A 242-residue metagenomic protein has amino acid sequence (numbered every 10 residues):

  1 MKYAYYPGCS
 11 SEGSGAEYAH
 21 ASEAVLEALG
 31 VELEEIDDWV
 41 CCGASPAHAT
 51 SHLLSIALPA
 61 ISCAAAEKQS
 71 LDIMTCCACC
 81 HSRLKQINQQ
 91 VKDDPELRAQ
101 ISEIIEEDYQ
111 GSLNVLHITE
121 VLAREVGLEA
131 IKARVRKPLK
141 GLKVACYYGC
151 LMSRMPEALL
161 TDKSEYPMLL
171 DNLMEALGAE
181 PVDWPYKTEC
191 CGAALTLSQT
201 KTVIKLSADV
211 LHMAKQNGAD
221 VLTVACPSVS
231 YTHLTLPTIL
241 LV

Functional and structural regions predicted by a protein language model:
M1-Y3: Extreme N-terminal starter segment of soluble prokaryotic enzymes
A19-G30, P167-M174: Short catalytic helix/loop segments, enriched in acidic residues and glycine and frequently bearing histidine
E32-H52, L151, A176-T202: Short connector loops at secondary-structure junctions
T50-L71: Short, structured active-site "lid" loops
Q90-S112: Short mixed-charge
L139-N172: Hydrophobic, aromatic-enriched interface-forming segments
T202-G218: A short, acidic, amphipathic alpha-helical segment used as a generic capping/interface helix at domain edges
T232-T238: Conserved small/polar residues in nucleotide/adenosyl-binding loops
